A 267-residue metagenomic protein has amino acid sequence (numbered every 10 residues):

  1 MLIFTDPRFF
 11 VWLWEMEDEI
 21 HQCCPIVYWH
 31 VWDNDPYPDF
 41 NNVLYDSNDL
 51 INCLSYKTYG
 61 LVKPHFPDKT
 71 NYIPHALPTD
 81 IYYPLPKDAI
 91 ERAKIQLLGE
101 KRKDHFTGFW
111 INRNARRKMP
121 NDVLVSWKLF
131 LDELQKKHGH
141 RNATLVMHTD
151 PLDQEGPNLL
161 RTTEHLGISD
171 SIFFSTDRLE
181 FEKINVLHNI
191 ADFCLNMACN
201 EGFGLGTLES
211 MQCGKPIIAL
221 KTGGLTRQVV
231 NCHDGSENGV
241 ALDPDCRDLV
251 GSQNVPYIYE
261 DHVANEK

Functional and structural regions predicted by a protein language model:
E19, G156-E182: Nucleotide-activated donor-binding/catalytic signature segment of Leloir-type glycosyltransferases, i.e., the conserved
Y45, V186-A191: Short alpha-helical donor nucleotide-sugar binding micro-motif in glycosyltransferases
K57, A76: Carbohydrate-associated surface elements
Y83-K101: A short helix/loop element that forms part of the nucleotide-sugar donor recognition site in Leloir-type
G99-K118, L124-W127, L145: Conserved donor-binding/catalytic core segment of Leloir-type glycosyltransferases
G139-L159, D177: Glycosyltransferase donor-sugar binding loop
C199: Aromatic "clamp/platform" in nucleotide-sugar-dependent glycosyltransferases that forms part of the donor/acceptor
P216-A219, T226-V230, E237-V240: Short hydrophobic beta-strand element within catalytic cores of glycosyltransferases and related nucleotide-activated
